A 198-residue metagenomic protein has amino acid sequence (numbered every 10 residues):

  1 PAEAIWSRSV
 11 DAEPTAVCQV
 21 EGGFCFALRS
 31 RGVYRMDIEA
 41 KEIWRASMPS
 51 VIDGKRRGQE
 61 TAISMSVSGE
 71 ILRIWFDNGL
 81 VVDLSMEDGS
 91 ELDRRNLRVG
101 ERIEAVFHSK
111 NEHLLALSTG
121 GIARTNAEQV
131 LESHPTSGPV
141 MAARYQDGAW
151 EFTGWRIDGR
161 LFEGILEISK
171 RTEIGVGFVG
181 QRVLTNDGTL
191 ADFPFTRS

Functional and structural regions predicted by a protein language model:
P1, G22-A27, V33-Y34, E70-W75 (+4 more regions): Short beta-strand elements that form the blades of beta-propeller/WD-repeat-like and other beta-sheet-rich scaffold
P1-S7, Y34-V51, L80-N96, G120-G138 (+2 more regions): Surface-exposed loop/turn elements that mediate protein-protein interactions on large endomembrane-trafficking
A2-A4, A12, A16, A27 (+10 more regions): A sequence-composition feature that detects small, non-aromatic residues
W6-S85: Solenoidal tandem-repeat scaffolds enriched in leucines and small polar residues
S9-E21, I52-S66, R98-N111, T136-A149 (+1 more regions): Repeated scaffold domains used in trafficking and secretory/extracellular systems, primarily beta-propellers
R29, I38, E42, A46-G54 (+4 more regions): Repeat-unit-sized solenoid/scaffold elements
E60-Q146: Eukaryotic tandem repeat interaction scaffolds
